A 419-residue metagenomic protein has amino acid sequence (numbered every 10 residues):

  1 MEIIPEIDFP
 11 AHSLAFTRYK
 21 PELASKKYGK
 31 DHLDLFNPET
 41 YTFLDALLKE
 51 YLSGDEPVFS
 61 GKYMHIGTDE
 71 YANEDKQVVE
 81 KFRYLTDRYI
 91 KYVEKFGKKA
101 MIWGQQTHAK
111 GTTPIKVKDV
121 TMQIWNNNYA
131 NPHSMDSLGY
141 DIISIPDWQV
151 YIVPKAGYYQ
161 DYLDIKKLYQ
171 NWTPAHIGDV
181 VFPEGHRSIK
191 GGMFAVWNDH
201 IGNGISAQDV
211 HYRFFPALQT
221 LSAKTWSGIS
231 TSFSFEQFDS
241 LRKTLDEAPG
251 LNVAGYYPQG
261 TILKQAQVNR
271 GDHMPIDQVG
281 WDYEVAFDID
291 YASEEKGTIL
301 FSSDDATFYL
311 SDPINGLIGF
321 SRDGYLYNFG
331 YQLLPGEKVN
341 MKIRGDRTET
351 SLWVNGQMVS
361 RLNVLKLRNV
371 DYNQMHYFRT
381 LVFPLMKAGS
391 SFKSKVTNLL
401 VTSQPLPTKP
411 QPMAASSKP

Functional and structural regions predicted by a protein language model:
M1-F96, A100: Substrate-binding cleft of carbohydrate-active enzyme catalytic domains
I3, V285-F287, G336-V354: Short tryptophan-centered beta-strand motifs in secreted/extracellular beta-sheet-rich domains of glycan-recognition
I3-I7, K62-I66, A100-I102, V120-I124 (+2 more regions): Hydrophobic faces of well-ordered beta-strands that scaffold small-molecule active sites in alpha/beta enzyme cores
T113-V120, N127-A266: Flexible, acidic glycine-rich loops studded with aromatic residues
I262-G319, V396, V401-Q411: Extracellular glycan-recognition modules
I318-K342: Short, aromatic/His-centered strand-loop micro-motif at the edge of beta-sheets
D323, W353-Q357: Short strand-turn-strand beta-turns centered on an Asx-Gly dipeptide
S360-N398: Flexible glycan-contacting loops in extracellular carbohydrate-active proteins
